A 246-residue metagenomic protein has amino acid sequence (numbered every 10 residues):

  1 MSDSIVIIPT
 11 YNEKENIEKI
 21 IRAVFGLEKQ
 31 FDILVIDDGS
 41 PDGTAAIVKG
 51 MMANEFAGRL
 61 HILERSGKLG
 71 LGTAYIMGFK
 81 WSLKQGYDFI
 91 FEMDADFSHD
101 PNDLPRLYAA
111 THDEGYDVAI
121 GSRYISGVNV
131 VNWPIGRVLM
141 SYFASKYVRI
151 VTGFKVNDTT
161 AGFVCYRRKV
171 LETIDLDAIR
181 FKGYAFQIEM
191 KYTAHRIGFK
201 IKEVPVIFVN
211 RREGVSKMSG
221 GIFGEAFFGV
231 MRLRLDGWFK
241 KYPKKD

Functional and structural regions predicted by a protein language model:
M1-D3, V151-G153, D177-D246: Hydrophobic helical membrane-anchoring modules
S2-S4, F25-V35, G43, R59-L60: Short loop->beta transition adjacent to catalytic acidic/histidine clusters or analogous donor-positioning motifs
I8, F31-S40, L63-E64, M93: Short beta-strand/loop segment that forms part of the nucleotide-sugar
E13-L27: Short, well-formed alpha-helical segments that are part of the catalytic scaffolds of diverse glycosyltransferases
E15-K19, D42-M51: Acidic helix N-cap motif at the loop->helix transition within catalytic regions of sugar-transfer enzymes
D37-A46, F97: A conserved acidic beta->alpha catalytic loop
L63-K84, P101-Y184, R211-F228: Acceptor/aglycone-binding surface of glycosyltransferases and processive sugar-polymer synthases
Y87-D96: Short beta-strand-to-loop acidic/aromatic patch adjacent to the donor-nucleotide binding site
